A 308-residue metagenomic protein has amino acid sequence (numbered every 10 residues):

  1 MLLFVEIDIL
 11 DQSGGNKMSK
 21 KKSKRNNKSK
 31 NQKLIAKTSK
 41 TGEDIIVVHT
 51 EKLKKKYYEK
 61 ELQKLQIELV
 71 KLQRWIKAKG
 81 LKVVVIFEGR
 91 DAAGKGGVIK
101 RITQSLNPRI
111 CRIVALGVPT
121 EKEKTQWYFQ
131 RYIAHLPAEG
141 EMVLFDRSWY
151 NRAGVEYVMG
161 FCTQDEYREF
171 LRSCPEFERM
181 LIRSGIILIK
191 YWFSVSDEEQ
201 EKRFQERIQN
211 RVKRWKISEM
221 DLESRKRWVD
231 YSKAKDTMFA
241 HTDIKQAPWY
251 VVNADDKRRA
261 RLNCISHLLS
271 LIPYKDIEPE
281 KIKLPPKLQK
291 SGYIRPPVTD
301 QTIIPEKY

Functional and structural regions predicted by a protein language model:
D8-I9, G14-Y308: Glycine-rich phosphate-binding loop of ATP-dependent small-molecule kinases
